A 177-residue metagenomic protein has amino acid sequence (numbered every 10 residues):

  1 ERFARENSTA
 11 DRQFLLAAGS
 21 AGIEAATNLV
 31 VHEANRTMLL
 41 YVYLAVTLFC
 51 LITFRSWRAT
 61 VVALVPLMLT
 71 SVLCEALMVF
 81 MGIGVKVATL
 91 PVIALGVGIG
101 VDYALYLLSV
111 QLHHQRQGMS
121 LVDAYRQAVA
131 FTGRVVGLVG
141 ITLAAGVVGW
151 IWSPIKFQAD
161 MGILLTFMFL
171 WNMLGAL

Functional and structural regions predicted by a protein language model:
E1, L48, I52-L64: C-terminal, well-structured subdomains that either form a transmembrane helix-short loop-helix hairpin in multi-pass
R2-Y41, L48: Juxtamembrane "pre-transmembrane" interface segments
S20, E24-N28, W57, L121-V129 (+1 more regions): Alpha-helical membrane-protein architecture signal
V30, A34, L51, L67 (+4 more regions): Amphipathic alpha-helical segments that mediate coupling or scaffolding at interfaces
E33, T37, Y41, A45 (+6 more regions): Alpha-helical transmembrane segments of multi-pass inner-membrane proteins, especially transporters/permeases
T47-L51, V72-G84, G133-L177: Hydrophobic, glycine/alanine-rich multi-pass transmembrane helices and their short helix-loop junctions in large
A59-S109, G175: Hydrophobic transmembrane alpha-helices and their membrane-interface caps in long multi-pass transport proteins
L95-L138, G146, W150: Cytosolic juxtamembrane regions of multi-pass inner-membrane proteins
